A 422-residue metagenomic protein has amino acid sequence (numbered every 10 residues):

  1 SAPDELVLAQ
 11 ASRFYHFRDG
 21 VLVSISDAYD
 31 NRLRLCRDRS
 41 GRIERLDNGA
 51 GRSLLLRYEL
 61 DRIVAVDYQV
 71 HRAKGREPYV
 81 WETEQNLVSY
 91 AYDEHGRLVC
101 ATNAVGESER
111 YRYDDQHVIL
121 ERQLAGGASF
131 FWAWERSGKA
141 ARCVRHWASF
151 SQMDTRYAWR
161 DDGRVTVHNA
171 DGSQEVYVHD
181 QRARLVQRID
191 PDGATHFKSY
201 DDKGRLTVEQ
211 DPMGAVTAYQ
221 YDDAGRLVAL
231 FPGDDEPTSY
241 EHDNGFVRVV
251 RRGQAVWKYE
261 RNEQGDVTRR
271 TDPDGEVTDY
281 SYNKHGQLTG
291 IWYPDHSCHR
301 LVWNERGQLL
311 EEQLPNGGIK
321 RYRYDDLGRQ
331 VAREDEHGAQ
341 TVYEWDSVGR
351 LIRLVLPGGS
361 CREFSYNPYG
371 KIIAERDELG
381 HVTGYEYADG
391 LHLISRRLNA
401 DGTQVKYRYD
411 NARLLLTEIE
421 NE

Functional and structural regions predicted by a protein language model:
S1-E422: Extended charged/polar low-complexity repeat regions
